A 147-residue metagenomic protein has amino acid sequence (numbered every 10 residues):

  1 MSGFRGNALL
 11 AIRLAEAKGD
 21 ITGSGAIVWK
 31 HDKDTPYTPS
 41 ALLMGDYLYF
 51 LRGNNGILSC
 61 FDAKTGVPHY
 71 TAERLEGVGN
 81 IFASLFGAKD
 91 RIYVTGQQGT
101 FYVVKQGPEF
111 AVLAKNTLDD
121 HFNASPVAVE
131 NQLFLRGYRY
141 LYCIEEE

Functional and structural regions predicted by a protein language model:
M1-E147: Noncatalytic, solvent-exposed loop/strand surfaces of beta-propeller-type extracellular/periplasmic domains
